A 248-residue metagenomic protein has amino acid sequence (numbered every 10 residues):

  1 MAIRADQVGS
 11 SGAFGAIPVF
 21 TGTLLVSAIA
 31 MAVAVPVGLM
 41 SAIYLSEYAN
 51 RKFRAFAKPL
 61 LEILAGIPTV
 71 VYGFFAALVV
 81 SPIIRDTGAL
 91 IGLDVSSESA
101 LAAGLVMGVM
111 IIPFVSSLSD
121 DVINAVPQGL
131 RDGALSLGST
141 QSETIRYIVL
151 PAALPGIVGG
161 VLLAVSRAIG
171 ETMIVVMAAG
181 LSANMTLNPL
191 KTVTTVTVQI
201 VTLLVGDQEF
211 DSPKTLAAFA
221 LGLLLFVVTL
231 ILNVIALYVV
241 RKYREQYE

Functional and structural regions predicted by a protein language model:
M1-A30, N50, T202-T215: Periplasmic/extracellular loop-to-transmembrane helix junction in inner-membrane transport proteins
M1-F14, Y72-V109: Membrane-interfacial helix termini and adjacent extracytoplasmic/periplasmic loops of multi-pass transporters
V19, T23, P59-E62, G66 (+2 more regions): Residue-level signal for discrete positions within transmembrane alpha-helices of multi-pass small-molecule
T23, S27, M31-L39, I43 (+9 more regions): Hydrophobic positions within alpha-helical transmembrane segments of bacterial inner-membrane proteins
V37-A76, S117-L118, Q246-E248: Cytoplasmic-entry segments and transmembrane alpha-helices of multi-pass inner-membrane transporters
I63, L118-S119, I123-V126, L135 (+1 more regions): Transmembrane alpha-helices
D120-N124, Q128, L135, L162 (+2 more regions): C-terminal transmembrane helix and the adjacent membrane-cytosol boundary/short C-terminal tail of inner/organellar
V175-F226: Interhelical loop and adjacent transmembrane-helix boundary motif in polytopic membrane transport permeases
